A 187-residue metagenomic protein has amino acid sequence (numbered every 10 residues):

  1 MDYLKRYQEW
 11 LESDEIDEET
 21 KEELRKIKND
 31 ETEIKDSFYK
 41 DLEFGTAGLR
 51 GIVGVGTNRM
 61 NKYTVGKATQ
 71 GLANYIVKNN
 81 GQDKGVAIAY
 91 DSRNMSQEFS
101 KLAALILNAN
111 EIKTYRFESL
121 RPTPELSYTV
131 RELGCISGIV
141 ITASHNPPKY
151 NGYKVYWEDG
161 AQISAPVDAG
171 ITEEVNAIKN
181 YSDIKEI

Functional and structural regions predicted by a protein language model:
D2-I187: Gly/Ser-rich phosphate-binding catalytic loop and adjacent alpha/beta segment that cradle a phosphoryl group at enzyme
